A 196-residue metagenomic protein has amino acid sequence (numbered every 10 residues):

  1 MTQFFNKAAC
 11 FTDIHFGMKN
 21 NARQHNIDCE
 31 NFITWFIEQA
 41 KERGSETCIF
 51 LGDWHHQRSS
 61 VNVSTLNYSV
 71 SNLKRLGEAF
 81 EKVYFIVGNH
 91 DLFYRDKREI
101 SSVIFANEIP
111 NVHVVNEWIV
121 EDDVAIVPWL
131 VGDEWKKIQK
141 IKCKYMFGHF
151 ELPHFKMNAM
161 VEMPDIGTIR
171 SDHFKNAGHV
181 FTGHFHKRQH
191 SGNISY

Functional and structural regions predicted by a protein language model:
M1-K7, T34-W35, K41-E42, G132-E134 (+4 more regions): A structural signal for the main folded, soluble domain(s) of proteins
F4-K7, I14, M18-I119, H173-A177: Core catalytic region of metal-dependent phosphoesterases/phosphodiesterases, especially metallo-beta-lactamase-like
N6-M18, D122-V131, Y145-H149, I194-Y196: Active-site-proximal beta-strand elements of phosphoester/diester hydrolases
T12-F16, D53-H55, N89-D91, P128-L130 (+2 more regions): Active-site metal-binding loops of divalent metal-dependent hydrolases
C48, V83-F85, V124, K144 (+2 more regions): Hydrophobic/aromatic residues located in beta-strands of well-ordered beta-sheets within soluble catalytic
S69, V87, D91-H173: Conserved catalytic scaffold of divalent metal-dependent phosphoesterases
A159-Y196: Conserved beta-sheet core of the metallophosphoesterase superfamily
